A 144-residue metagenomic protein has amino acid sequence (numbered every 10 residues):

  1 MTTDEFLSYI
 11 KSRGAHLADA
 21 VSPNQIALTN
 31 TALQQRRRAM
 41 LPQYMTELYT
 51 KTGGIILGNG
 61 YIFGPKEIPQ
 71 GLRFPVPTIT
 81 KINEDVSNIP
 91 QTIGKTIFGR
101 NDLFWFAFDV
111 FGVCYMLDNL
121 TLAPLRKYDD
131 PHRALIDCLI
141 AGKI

Functional and structural regions predicted by a protein language model:
M1-W105, G142: A surface-exposed partner-binding patch
W105-A107, P124: Short, well-ordered, mixed-charge alpha-helical segments that flank or form enzyme active sites
D109-G112: Short acidic-glycine loop/turn motifs at beta-strand connectors
A123-K143: Compact, glycine/acidic-enriched structural inserts
